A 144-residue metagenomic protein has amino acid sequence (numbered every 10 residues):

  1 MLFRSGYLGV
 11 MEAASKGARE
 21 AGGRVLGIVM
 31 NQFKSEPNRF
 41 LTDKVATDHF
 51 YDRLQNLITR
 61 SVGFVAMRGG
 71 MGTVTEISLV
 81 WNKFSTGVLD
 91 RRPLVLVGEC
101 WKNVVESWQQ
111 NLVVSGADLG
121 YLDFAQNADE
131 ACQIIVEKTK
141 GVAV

Functional and structural regions predicted by a protein language model:
L8-R68, G72: Acidic/glycine-enriched connector segments
G9-A13, W101-L112: Glycine-rich, charge-decorated loop segments at or immediately adjacent to ligand/cofactor-binding or catalytic sites
R19-E20, L79-K83, Q110-V113, K140: Short, solvent-exposed amphipathic alpha-helical segments in soluble enzyme and RNA/protein-processing domains
G27-N31, M67, K83-S107, G116-L119: Short, acidic/small-residue loops that bind anionic groups at enzyme active sites
E36-R39, N111-A117: Short, conserved catalytic or adaptor-binding loops enriched in Gly and charged residues
Y51-V88, V95-L96, G141-V144: Active-site/ligand-binding-proximal alpha/beta "capping" segment
V62-G63, G116-V144: A charged, well-structured terminal subsegment
